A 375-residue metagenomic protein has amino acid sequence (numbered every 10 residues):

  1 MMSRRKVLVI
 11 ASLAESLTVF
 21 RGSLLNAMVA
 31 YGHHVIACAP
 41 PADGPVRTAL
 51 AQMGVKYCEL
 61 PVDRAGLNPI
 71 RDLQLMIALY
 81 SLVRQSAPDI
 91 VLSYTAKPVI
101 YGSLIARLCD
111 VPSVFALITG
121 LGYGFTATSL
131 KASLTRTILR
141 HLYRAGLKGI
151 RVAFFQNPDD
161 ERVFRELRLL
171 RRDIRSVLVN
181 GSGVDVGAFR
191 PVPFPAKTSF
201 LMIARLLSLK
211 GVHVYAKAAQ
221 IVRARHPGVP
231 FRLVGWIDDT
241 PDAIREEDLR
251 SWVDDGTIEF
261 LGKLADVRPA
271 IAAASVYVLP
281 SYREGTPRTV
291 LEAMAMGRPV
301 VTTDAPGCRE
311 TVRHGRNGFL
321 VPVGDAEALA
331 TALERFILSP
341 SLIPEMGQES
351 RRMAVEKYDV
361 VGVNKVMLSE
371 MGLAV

Functional and structural regions predicted by a protein language model:
T18-S23, T198, L207-I221, L291 (+1 more regions): A conserved mid-protein helix/loop that constitutes part of the nucleotide-sugar donor-binding site
P45-M53, E166, R225-H226, P230-T257 (+2 more regions): Short, structured helix-loop element that forms part of the nucleotide-activated donor/catalytic region
C58, R140-R190, M202: Donor nucleotide-sugar binding/catalytic pocket of nucleotide-sugar-dependent glycosyltransferases
S93-V99, I118: Short His-centered aromatic/hydrophobic patch
K263, Y282: Aromatic "clamp/platform" in nucleotide-sugar-dependent glycosyltransferases that forms part of the donor/acceptor
P299-T302, V312: Short hydrophobic beta-strand element within catalytic cores of glycosyltransferases and related nucleotide-activated
H314-G315, F319-A326, R335-P340: Conserved acidic donor-binding segment of nucleotide-sugar-dependent glycosyltransferases
A328, R335, L342-K357, V366: A short, well-ordered alpha-helix in the C-terminal region of glycosyltransferases
